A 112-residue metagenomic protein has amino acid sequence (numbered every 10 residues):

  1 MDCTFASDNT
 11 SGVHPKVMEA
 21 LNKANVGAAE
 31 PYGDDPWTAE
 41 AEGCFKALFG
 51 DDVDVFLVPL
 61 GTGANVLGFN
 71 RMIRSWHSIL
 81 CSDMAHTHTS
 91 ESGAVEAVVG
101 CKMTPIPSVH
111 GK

Functional and structural regions predicted by a protein language model:
M1-C3: Extreme N-terminal starter segment of soluble prokaryotic enzymes
F5, V58, I106: Hydrophobic residues at beta-strand termini and immediately following loops that shape nucleotide-binding pockets
D8-G12: Short polar catalytic/cofactor-binding loops
H14-G61, D83-T89, A94-E96: Conserved N-terminal alpha-helix of the aminotransferase class I/II PLP-enzyme fold
L67-S75, A97-V99: Alpha-helix C-terminal capping segments
R71-T89: Conserved PLP-anchoring active-site segment centered on the Schiff-base-forming lysine
V98-K112: PLP-dependent aminotransferase-class I/II
